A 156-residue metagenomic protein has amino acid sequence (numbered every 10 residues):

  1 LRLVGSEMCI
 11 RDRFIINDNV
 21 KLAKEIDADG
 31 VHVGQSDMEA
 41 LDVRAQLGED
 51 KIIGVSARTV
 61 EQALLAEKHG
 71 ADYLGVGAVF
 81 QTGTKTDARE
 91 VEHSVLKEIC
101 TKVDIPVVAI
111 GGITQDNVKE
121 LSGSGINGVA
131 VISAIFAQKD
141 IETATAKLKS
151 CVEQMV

Functional and structural regions predicted by a protein language model:
L1-G5, C9-I10: Single conserved hydrophobic/aromatic residue that forms the stacking wall/gate of nucleotide- or nucleobase-binding
F14-D29, V43, R58-G70, K102-V103 (+3 more regions): Catalytic cores of alpha/beta
I15, H32, I52-G54, G75 (+1 more regions): Structural detector of well-ordered beta-strand residues that form the stable sheet scaffold of enzyme domains
N17, D37-A40, T59-V60, E90-H93 (+2 more regions): Structural motif corresponding to alpha-helix initiation and N-cap regions
I26-V33, S56-T101, D140, A144: Glycine/Thr-rich beta-alpha phosphate-binding loop at enzyme active sites
Q35-D42, G75-D87, S122-L148: Glycine-rich phosphate-binding active-site loops on the catalytic face of alpha/beta enzymes
E49-K51, I105, V156: Short acidic, glycine/proline-enriched helix-loop-strand junctions
E142-T143, Q154-V156: Expand to "…catalyze enediolate/carbanion chemistry for C-C bond making/breaking, isomerization, decarboxylation
